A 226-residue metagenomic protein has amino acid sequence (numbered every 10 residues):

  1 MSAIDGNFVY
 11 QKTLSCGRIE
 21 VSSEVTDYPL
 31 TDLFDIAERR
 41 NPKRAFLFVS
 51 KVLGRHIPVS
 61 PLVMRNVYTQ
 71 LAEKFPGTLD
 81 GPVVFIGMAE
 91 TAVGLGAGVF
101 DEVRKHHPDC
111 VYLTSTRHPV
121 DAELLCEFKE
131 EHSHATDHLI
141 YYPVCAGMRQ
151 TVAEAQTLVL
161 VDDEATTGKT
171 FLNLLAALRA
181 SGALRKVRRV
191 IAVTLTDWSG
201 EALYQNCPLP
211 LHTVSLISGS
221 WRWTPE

Functional and structural regions predicted by a protein language model:
M1-E226: PRPP-associated nucleotide enzymes
